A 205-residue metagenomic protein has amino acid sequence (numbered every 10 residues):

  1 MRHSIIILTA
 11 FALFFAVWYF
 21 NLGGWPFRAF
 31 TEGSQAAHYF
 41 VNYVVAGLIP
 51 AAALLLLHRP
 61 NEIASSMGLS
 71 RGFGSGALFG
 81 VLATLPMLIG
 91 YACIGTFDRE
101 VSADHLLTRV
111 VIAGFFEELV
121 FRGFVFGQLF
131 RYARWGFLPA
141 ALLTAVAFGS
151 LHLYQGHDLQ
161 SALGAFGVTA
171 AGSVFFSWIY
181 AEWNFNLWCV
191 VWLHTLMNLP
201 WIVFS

Functional and structural regions predicted by a protein language model:
M1-A10, F73-L78, W135-G136, N186: N-terminal membrane topogenic signal
M1-E62, L199-S205: N-terminal, membrane-interfacial amphipathic/helix-forming hydrophobic leader that caps and precedes the first
I7-F15, Y43-A51, A77-L85, A141 (+6 more regions): Alpha-helical transmembrane spans of integral membrane proteins, capturing the lipid-embedded, hydrophobic core of TM
P26-Y43, L54-L119, F126, R131: Juxtamembrane helix-loop-helix connectors linking adjacent transmembrane helices in multi-pass membrane enzymes
M87, Y91, R99-S205: Transmembrane helix-loop-helix hairpins at the membrane interface of multi-pass integral membrane proteins
